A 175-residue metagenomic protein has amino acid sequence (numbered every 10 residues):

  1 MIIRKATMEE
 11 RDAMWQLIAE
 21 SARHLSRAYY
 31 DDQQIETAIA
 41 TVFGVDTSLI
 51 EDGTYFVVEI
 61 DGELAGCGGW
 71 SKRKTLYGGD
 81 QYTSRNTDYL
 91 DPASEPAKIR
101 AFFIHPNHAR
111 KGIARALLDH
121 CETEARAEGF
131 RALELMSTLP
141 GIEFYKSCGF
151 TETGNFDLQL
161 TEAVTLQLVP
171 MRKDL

Functional and structural regions predicted by a protein language model:
I2-Q16: A short beta-loop-alpha structural element at the N-terminal edge of CoA-dependent acyl/N-acetyltransferase catalytic
A19-V45: Conserved GNAT-fold acetyl-CoA-binding loop/helix
V42-V57, R73-Y77, K98: A short helix-loop-beta-strand connector motif used in the catalytic cores of GNAT acetyltransferases and, in some
T54-G68: Conserved beta-hairpin
C67-A109, D119, D157-P170: Conserved acyl-donor/pantetheine-binding loop and adjacent beta-alpha core of acyl/acetyltransferases and related
A93, A116-A132: Conserved acyl-CoA
G112-A114: Conserved G/P- and acidic residue-centered "switch" motifs that form tight phosphate/ATP-binding loops in soluble
R131, L135-I142, C148, L158-L175: C-terminal "cap" of GNAT-fold acetyltransferases
